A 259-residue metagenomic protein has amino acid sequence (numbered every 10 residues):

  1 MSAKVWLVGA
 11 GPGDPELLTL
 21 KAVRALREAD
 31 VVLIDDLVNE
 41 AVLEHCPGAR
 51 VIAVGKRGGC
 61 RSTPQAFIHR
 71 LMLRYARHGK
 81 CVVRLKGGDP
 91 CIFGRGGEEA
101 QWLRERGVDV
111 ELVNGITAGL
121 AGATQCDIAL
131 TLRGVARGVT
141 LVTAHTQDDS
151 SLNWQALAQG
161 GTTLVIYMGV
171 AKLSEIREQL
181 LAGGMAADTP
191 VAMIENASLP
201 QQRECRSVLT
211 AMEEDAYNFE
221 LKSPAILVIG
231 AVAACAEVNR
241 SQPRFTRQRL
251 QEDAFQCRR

Functional and structural regions predicted by a protein language model:
M1-V113, A121, M212-E213, A225: Class I S-adenosyl-L-methionine
S2-L7, R77-V82, G138, Q147-R259: A contiguous loop/helix-start segment that scaffolds small-molecule binding in enzyme catalytic cores
V23, V42-L43, R74, T131-L132 (+3 more regions): Short secondary-structure boundary/capping segments
E40-A41, G58-R61, T117-A121, G138-T140 (+3 more regions): Short gly/pro/ser/thr-enriched loop/turn and capping motifs at secondary-structure boundaries
R50-K56, G107-E111, L130-R137, G184-M193: Short hydrophobic/aromatic-enriched beta-strand-loop microsegments
D89-G160, R203-R206, R259: Class I SAM-dependent methyltransferase SAM-binding "motif I" and its flanking Rossmann-like core
